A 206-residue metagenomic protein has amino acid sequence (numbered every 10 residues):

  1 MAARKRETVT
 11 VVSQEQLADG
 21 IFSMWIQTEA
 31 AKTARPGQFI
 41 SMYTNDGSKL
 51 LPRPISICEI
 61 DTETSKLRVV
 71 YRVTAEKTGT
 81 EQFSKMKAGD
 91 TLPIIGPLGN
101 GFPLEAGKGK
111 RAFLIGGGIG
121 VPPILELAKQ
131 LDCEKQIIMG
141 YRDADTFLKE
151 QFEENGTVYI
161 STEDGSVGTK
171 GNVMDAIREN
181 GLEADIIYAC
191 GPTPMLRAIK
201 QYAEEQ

Functional and structural regions predicted by a protein language model:
A2-A88: Ferredoxin-reductase
T78-Q206: FNR/FR-type flavoprotein reductase catalytic core
